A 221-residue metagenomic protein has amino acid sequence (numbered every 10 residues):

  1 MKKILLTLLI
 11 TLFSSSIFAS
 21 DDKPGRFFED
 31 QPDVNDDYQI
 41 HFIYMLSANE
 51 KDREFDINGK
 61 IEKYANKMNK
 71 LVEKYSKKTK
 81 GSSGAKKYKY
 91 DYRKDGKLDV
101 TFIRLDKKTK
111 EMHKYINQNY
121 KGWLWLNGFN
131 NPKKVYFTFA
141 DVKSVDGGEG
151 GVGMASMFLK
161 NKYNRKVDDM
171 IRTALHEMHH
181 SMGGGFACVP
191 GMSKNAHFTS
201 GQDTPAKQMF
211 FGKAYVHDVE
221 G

Functional and structural regions predicted by a protein language model:
I4-F13: Sec-dependent N-terminal signal peptides
F13-A19: C-terminal segment of classical bacterial N-terminal signal peptides
S20-V135, F139-G147, A155, K160-M170 (+1 more regions): Propeptide-to-catalytic entry region of secreted or membrane-anchored zinc metalloproteases
G153-G221: The catalytic-center signature of Zn2+-dependent metalloproteases
